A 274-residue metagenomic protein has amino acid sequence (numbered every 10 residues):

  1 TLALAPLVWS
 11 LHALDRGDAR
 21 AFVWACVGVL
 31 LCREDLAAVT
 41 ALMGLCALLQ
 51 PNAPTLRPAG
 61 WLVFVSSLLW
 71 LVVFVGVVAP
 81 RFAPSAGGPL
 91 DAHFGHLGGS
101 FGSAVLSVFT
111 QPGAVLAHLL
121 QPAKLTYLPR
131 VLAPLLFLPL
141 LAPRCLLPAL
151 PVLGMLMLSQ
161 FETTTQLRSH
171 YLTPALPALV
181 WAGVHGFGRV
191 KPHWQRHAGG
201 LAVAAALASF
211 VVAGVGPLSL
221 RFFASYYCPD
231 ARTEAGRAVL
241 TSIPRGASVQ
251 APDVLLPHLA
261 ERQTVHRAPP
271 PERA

Functional and structural regions predicted by a protein language model:
T1-W9, V29-T40, Y171-A175: Multi-pass, polyprenyl lipid-linked donor-dependent membrane glycosyltransferases
L2-C26: Specific aromatic-rich, kink-prone transmembrane helix
A19-L48, A142-P143: Transmembrane helices and adjacent periplasmic/lumenal helix-loop junctions of polyprenol-phosphate-dependent
V39-L68: Perimembrane helix-loop-helix junctions
F64-L69, V190-G216: Signature aromatic-anchored transmembrane alpha helix within multi-pass, membrane-resident enzymes that catalyze glycan
H118, T126-A149, L153: Hydrophobic, aromatic-rich transmembrane alpha-helices and their immediate juxtamembrane boundary segments
L147-W194: Hydrophobic/aromatic-rich transmembrane helices and adjacent perimembrane loops
L240-E272: Short periplasmic/luminal acceptor-recognition loop of GT-C membrane glycosyltransferases, typified by
